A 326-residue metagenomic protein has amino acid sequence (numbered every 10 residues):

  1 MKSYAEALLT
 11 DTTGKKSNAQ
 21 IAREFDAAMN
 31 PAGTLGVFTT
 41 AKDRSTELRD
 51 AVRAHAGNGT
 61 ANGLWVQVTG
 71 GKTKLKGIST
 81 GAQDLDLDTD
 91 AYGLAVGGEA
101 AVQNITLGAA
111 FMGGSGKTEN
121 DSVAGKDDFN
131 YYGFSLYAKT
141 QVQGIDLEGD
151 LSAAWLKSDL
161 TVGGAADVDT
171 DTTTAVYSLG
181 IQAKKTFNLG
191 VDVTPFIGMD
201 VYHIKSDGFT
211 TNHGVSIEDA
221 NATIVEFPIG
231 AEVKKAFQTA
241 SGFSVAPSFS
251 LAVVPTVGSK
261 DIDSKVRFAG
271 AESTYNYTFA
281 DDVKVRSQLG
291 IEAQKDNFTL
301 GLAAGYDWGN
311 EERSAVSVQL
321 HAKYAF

Functional and structural regions predicted by a protein language model:
M1, T10, N58-F326: Membrane translocator/pore-forming domains, dominated by Gram-negative outer-membrane beta-barrels
M1-S79: Interface/linker segment at the passenger-translocator junction of Type V secretion outer-membrane proteins
